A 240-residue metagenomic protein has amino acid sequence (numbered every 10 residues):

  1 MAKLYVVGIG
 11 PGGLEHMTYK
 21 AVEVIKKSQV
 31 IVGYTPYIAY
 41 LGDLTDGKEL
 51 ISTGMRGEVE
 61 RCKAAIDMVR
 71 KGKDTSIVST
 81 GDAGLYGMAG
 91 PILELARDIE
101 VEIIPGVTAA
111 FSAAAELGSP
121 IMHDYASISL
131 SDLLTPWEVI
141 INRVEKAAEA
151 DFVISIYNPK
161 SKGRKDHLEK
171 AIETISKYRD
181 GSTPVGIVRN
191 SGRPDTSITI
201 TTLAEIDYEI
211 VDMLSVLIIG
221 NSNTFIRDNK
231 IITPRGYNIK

Functional and structural regions predicted by a protein language model:
M1-I104, D207: Class I S-adenosyl-L-methionine
L4-V6, T75, E149-K240: A contiguous loop/helix-start segment that scaffolds small-molecule binding in enzyme catalytic cores
P11-H16, L134-W137, I198-T201: Short gly/ser/thr-rich secondary-structure transition/capping motifs
S28-I31, L44, M68-G72, L95 (+5 more regions): Change "in soluble alpha/beta enzymes" to "in soluble alpha/beta proteins
I38-Y40, E58-V59, T108-S112, L133-P136 (+1 more regions): Short gly/pro/ser/thr-enriched loop/turn and capping motifs at secondary-structure boundaries
K73-V78, I121-D132, A204-M213: A polyampholytic, Gly/Pro-enriched intrinsically disordered region
G87-V153: Class I SAM-dependent methyltransferase SAM-binding "motif I" and its flanking Rossmann-like core
